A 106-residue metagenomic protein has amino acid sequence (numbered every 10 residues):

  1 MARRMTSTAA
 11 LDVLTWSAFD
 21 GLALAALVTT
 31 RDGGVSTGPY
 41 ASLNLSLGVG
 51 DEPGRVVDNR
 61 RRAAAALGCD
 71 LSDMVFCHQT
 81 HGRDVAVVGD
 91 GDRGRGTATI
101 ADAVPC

Functional and structural regions predicted by a protein language model:
M1-C106: Active-site microenvironment for binding and transforming phosphate-containing groups
